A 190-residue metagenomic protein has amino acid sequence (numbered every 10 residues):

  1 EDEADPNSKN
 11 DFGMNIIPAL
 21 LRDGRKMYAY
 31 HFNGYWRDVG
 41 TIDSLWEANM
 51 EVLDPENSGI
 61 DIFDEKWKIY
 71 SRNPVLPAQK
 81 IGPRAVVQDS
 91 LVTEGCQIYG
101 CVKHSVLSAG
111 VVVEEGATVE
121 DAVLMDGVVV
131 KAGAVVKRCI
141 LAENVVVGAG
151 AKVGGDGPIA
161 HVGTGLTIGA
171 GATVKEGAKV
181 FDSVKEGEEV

Functional and structural regions predicted by a protein language model:
D2-V190: Left-handed beta-helix
